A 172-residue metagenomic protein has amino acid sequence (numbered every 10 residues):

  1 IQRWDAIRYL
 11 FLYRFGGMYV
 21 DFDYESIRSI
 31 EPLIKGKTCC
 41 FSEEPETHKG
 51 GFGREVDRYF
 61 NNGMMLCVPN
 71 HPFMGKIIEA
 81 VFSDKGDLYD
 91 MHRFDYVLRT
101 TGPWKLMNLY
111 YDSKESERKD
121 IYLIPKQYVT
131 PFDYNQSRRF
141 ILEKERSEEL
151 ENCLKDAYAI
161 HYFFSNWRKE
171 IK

Functional and structural regions predicted by a protein language model:
I1-D5, V20-K172: Glycosyltransferase-associated regions of secretory-pathway enzymes, highlighting luminal stem/catalytic domains
D5-G17: Small-residue hinge/turn detector
